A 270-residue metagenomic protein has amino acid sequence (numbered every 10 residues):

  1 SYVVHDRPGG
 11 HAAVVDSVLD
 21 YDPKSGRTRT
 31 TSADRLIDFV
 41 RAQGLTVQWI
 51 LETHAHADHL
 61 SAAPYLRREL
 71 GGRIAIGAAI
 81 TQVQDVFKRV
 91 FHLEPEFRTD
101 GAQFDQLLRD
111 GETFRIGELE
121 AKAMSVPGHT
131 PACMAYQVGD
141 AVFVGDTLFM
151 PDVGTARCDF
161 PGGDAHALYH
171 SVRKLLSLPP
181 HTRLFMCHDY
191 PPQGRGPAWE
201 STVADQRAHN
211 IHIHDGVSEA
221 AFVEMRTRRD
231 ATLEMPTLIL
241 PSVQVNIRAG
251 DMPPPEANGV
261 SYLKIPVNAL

Functional and structural regions predicted by a protein language model:
V3, D110-V138: Core dinuclear metal-dependent hydrolase active-site scaffold
V4, D16, H54, L66 (+6 more regions): Divalent metal-coordination and catalytic microenvironments
A12, L19-L119, H209: Active-site HxH/HxHxD metal-binding segment of metal-dependent hydrolases
A13, L51, V142-V144, F185: Residue-level marker for buried hydrophobic side chains located in beta-strands that build the well-ordered beta-sheet
S17-L19, A55, A79-I80, H129-T130 (+4 more regions): Active-site metal-binding loops of divalent metal-dependent hydrolases
I50-L60, M124-C133, F185-P191: Histidine-centered catalytic micro-motifs
T155-S177: Active-site-adjacent loop/tail segments of enzyme domains
H170-R183, C187-L270: Accessory terminal helices/loops
